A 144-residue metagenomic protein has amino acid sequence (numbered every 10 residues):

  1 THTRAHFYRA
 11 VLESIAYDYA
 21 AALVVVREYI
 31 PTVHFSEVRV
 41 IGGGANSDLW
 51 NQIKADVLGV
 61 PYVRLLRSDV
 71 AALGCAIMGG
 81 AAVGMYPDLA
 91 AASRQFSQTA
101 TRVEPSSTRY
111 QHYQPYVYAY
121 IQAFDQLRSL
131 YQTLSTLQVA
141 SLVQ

Functional and structural regions predicted by a protein language model:
T1-Q144: Glycine/Thr-rich phosphate-binding loops that ligate phosphate moieties of nucleotide and other phosphorylated ligands
